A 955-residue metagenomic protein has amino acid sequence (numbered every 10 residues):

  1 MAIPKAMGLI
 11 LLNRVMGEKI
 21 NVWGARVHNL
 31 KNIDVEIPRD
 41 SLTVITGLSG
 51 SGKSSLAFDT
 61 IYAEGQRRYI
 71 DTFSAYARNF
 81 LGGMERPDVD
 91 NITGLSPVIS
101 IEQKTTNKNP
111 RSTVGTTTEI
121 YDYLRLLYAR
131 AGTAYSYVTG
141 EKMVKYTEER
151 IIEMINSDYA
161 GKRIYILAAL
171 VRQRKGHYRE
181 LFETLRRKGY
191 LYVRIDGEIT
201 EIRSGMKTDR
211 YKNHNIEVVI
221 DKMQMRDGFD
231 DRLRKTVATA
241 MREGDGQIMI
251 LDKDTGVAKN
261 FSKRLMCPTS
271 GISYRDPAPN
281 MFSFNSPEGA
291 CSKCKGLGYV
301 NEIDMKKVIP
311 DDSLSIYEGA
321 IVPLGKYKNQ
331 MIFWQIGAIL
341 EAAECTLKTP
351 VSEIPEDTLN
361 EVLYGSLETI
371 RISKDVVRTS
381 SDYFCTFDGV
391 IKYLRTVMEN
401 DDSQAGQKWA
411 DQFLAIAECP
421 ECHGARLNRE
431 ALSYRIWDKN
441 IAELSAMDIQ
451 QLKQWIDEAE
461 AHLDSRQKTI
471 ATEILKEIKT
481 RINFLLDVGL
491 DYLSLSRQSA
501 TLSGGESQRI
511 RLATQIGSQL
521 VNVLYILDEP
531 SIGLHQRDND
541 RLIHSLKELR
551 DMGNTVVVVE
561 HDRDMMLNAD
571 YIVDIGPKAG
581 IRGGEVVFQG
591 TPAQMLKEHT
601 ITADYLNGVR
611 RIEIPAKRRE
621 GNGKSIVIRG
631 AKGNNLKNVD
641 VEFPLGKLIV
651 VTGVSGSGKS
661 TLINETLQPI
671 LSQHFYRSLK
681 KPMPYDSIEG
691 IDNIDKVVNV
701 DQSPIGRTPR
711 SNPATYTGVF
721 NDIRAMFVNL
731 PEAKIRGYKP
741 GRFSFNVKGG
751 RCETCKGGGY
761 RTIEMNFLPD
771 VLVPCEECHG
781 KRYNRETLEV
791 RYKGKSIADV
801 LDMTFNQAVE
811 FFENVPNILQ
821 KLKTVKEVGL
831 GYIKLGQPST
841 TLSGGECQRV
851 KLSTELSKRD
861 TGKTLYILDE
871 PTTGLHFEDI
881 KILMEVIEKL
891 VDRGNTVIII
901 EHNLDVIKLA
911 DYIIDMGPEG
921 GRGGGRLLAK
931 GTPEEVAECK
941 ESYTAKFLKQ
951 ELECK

Functional and structural regions predicted by a protein language model:
P4-K955: Conserved phosphate-binding elements of NTP-dependent enzyme cores
